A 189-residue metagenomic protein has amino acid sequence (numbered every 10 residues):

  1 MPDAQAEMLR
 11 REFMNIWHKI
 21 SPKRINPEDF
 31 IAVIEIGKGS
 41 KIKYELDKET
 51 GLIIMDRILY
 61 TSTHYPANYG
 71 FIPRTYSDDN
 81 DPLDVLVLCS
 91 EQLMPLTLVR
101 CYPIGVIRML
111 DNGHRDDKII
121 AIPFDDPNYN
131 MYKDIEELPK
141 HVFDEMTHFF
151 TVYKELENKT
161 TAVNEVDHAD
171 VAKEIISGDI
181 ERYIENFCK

Functional and structural regions predicted by a protein language model:
L9-K189: Hydrophobic N-terminal alpha-helices or hydrophobic patches in metabolic proteins across all domains of life
